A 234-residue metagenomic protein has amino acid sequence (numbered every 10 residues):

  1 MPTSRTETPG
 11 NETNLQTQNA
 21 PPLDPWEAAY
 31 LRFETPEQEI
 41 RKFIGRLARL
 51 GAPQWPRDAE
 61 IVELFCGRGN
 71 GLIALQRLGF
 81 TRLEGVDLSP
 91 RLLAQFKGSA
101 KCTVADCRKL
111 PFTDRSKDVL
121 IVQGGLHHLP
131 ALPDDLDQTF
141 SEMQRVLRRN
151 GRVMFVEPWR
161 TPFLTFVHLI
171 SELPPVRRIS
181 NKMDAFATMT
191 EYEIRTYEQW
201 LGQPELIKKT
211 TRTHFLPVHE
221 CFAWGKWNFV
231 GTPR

Functional and structural regions predicted by a protein language model:
P2-P56: Conserved class I S-adenosyl-L-methionine
D58-G67: Conserved class I S-adenosyl-L-methionine
R68-K109: Class I SAM-dependent methyltransferase SAM/SAH-binding core
R108-L120: A short acidic, Gly/Pro-enriched loop at the edge of an enzyme's catalytic core that lines a small-molecule cofactor
I121, G125: A conserved beta-strand element that flanks and buttresses the S-adenosyl-L-methionine
D137-R149: A short glycine-rich, Lys/Arg-flanked "PGG" loop and its adjoining helix->strand segment in the class I
V156-T213, E220-C221: C-terminal alpha-helical "lid/dimerization" subdomain adjacent to the S-adenosyl-L-methionine
H214-R234: Core SAM-dependent methyltransferase catalytic element
